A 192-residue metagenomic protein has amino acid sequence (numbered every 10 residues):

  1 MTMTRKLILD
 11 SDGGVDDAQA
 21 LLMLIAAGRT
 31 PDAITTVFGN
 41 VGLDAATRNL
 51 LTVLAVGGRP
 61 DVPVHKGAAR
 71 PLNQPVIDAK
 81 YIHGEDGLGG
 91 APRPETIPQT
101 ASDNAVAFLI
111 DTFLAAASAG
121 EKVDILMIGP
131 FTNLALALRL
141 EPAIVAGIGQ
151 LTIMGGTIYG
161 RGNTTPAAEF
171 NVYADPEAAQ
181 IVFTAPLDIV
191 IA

Functional and structural regions predicted by a protein language model:
T2-S11, V15-T52, P92-A192: Active-site histidine-anchored catalytic micro-motif
V53, G57-H65: A glycine-rich helix N-cap at a beta->alpha junction
H65-R93: Surface-exposed loop and adjacent secondary-structure segments within mature catalytic domains
